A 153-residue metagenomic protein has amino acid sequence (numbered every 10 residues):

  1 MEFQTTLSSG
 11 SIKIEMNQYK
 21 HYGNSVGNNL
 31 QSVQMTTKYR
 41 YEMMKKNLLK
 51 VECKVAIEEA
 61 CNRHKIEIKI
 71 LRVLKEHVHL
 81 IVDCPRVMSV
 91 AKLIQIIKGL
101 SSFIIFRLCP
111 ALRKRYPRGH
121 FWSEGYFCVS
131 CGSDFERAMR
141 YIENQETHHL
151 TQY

Functional and structural regions predicted by a protein language model:
E2-Y153: Charge-rich, low-complexity N-terminal segments
